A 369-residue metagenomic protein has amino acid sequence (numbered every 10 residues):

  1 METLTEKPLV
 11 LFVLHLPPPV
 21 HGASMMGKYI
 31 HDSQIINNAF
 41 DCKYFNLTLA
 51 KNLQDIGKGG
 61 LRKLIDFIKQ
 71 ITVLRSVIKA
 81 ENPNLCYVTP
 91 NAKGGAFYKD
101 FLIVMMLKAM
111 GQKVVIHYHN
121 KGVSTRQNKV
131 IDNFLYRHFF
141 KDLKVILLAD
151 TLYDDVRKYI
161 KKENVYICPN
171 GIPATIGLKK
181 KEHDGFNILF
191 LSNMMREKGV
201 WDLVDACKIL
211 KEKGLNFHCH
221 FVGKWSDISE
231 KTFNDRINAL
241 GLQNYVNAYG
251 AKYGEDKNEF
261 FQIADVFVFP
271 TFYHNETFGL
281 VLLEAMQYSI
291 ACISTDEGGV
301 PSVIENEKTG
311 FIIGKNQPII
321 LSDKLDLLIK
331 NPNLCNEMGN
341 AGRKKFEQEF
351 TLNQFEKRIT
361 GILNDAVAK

Functional and structural regions predicted by a protein language model:
L11-V13, K180-K198, L203-C207, H220-W225: Conserved donor-binding/catalytic core segment of Leloir-type glycosyltransferases
F45-A50, L191, H218-T232: Glycosyltransferase donor-sugar binding loop
Y136-G177: Donor nucleotide-sugar binding/catalytic pocket of nucleotide-sugar-dependent glycosyltransferases
T232-K252: Nucleotide-activated donor-binding/catalytic signature segment of Leloir-type glycosyltransferases, i.e., the conserved
A251-K252, E259-A264: Short alpha-helical donor nucleotide-sugar binding micro-motif in glycosyltransferases
A291-S294: Short hydrophobic beta-strand element within catalytic cores of glycosyltransferases and related nucleotide-activated
N306-E307, F311-P318, L327-N333: Conserved acidic donor-binding segment of nucleotide-sugar-dependent glycosyltransferases
I320, L327, L334-E349, F355: A short, well-ordered alpha-helix in the C-terminal region of glycosyltransferases
